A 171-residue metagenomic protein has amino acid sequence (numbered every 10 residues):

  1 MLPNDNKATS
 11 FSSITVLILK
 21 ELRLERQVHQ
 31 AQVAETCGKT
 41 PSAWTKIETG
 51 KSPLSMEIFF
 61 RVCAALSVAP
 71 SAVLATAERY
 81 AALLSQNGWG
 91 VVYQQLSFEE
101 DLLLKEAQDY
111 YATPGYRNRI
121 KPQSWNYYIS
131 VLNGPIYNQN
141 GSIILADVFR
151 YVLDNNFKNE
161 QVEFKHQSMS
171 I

Functional and structural regions predicted by a protein language model:
N4-S10, E21, A64-I144: Charged, helix-prone or intrinsically disordered regulatory segments positioned adjacent to compact structured domains
S13, R23-E25, P53: Short amphipathic helical patch at the helix-1/turn junction of helix-turn-helix
L17-T36, R61, N87-Q95: Short basic helix-loop element that most often maps to the first helix and adjoining turn of HTH DNA-binding modules
C37-L54: Recognition helix of helix-turn-helix/homeodomain-like DNA-binding domains that insert into the DNA major groove
K51-A64, Y80: Short, basic-rich loop-to-helix N-cap that marks the start of a DNA-contacting helix
I129-I171: Charged, low-complexity intrinsically disordered regulatory/assembly segments
